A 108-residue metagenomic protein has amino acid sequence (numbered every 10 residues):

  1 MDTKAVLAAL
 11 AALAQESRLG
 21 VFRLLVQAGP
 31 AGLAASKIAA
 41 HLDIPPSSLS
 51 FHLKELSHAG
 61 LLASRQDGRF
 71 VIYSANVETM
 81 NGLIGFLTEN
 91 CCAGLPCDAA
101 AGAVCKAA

Functional and structural regions predicted by a protein language model:
M1-A5, R23-Q27, V77-A108: Amphipathic alpha-helical dimerization/coiled-coil segments that flank or bridge DNA-binding/regulatory modules
K4-P45, D67-T79: N-terminal helix-turn-helix DNA-binding core of bacterial DNA-binding proteins
A8, H58-A59: A generic local structural motif
A40, S57-H58: Alpha-helical residues within the helix-turn-helix
P45-P46, P96: Proline-rich intrinsically disordered, low-complexity coils
L53-K54: Short, hydrophobic-biased segments on the C-terminal half of alpha helices that form "recognition helices"
